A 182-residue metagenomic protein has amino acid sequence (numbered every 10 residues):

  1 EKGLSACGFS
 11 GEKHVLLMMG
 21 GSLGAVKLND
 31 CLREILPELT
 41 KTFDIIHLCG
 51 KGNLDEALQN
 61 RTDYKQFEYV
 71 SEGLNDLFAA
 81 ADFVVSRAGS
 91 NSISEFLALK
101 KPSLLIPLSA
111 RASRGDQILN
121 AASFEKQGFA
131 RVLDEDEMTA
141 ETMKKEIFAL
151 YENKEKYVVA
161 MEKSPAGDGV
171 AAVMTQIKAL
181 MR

Functional and structural regions predicted by a protein language model:
L4-S86, I118-N120, L133-E141: Donor-nucleotide binding loops and adjacent catalytic segments primarily of GT-B fold Leloir glycosyltransferases
S5, E155-G167: A short, well-ordered alpha-helix in the C-terminal region of glycosyltransferases
S22-G24, L108-A112, K163-S164: Short histidine/acidic/glycine/proline-rich micro-motifs that form metal- and phosphate-coordinating active-site loops
L74-R114: A donor-sugar binding/catalytic signature common to diverse glycosyltransferases and related nucleotide-sugar
S109-E146: Change "using UDP/GDP/dTDP sugars" to "using nucleotide sugars
I147-E155, I177-R182: Short, hydrophobic alpha-helical segments
A166-R182: C-terminal alpha-helical cap of glycosyltransferases
